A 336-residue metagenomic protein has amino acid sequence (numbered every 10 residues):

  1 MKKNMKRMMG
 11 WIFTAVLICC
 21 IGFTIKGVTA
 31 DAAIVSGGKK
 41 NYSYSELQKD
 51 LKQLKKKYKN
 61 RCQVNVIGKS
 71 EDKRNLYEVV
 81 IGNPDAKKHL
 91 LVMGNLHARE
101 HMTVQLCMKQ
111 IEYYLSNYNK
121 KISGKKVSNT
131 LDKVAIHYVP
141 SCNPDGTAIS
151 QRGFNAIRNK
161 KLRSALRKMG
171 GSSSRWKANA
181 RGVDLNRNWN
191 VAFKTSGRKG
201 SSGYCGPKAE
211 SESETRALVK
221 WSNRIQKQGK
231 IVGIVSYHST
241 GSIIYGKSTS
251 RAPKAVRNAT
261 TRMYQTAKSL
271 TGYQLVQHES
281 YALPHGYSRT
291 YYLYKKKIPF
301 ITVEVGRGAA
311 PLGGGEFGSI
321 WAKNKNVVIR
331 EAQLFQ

Functional and structural regions predicted by a protein language model:
K3-M8, I34-K40, F193-Q336: C-terminal accessory segments enriched in acidic
W11-T24: Bacterial N-terminal signal peptides
I21-I34: Sec-dependent signal peptide cleavage junction
A33-V79: A non-catalytic alpha/beta surface segment that caps or lines the substrate-entry region of metallo-dependent hydrolase
Y42, E46-Q53, M102-Y113, H137 (+8 more regions): Extracytoplasmic/secreted proteins, especially bacterial periplasmic and envelope-associated proteins
K59-Q63, D72-L76, A86-H89, D132-H137 (+3 more regions): Loop/turn elements at helix/coil->beta-strand transitions in domains of secreted/extracellular proteins
E78-A86, N95: Short beta-strand-to-loop junctions in surface cap/lid or active-site-entrance loops
M102, K109-K247, T302-E304: Active-site/substrate-binding loop(s) of hydrolase catalytic cores
